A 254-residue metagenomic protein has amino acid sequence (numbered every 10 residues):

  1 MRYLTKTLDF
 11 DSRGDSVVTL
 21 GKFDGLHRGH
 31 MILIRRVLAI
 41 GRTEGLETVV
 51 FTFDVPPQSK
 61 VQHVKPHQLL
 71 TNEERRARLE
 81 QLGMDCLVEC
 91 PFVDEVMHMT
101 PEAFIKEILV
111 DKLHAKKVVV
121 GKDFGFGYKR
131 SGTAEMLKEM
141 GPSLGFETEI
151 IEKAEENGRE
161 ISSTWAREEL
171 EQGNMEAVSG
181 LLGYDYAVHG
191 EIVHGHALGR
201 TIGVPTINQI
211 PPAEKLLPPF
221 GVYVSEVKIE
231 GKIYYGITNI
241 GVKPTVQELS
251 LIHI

Functional and structural regions predicted by a protein language model:
R2-L8: Short acidic-hydrophobic, aromatic-tinged amphipathic segments that line or gate anion-handling sites
D9-T71: N-terminal catalytic cores of NTP/NDP-binding nucleotidyl/phosphoryl-transfer enzymes
H27, L79, V118, V178 (+1 more regions): Residue-level signal for inorganic ion chemistry
E47-H114: Active-site-proximal cofactor/substrate-binding loop regions of enzyme domains
H98-P205: Classical nucleotidyltransferase
G195-I252: Phosphate/ribose-recognition catalytic cores of enzymes acting on nucleotide-derived substrates
